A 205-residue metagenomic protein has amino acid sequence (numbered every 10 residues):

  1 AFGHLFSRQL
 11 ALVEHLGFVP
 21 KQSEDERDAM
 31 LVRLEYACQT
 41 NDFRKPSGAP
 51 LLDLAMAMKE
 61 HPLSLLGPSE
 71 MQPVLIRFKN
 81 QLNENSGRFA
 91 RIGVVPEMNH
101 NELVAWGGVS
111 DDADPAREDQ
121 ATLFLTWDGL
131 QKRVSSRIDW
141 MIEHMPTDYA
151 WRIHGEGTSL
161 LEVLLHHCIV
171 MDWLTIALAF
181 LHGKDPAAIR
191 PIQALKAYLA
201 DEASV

Functional and structural regions predicted by a protein language model:
A1-V205: A SIS-like phosphosugar-recognition module
